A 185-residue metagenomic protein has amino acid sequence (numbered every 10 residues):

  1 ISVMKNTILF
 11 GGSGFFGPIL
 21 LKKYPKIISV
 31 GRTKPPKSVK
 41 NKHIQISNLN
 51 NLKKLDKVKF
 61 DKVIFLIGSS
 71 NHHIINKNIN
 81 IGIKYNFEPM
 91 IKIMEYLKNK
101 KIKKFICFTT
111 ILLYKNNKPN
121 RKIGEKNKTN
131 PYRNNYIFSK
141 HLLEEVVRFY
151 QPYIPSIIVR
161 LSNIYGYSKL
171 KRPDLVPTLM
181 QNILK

Functional and structural regions predicted by a protein language model:
K5-Y24: N-terminal Rossmann NAD(P)H-binding glycine-rich loop of SDR-like oxidoreductase domains
F10, V30, V63-I67, F105-I111 (+1 more regions): SDR active-site strand-loop-helix element
V30-P36, N48: N-terminal Rossmann-fold cofactor-binding loop
I46-Y85: NAD(P)H-binding glycine-rich loop region in Rossmannoid oxidoreductase-like domains and their noncatalytic homologs
H73-N80, N116-N120, K169-L170: Conserved catalytic-core motifs of eukaryotic protein kinase domains, centered on the activation segment
I91-N135: Conserved Rossmann-fold NAD(P)-dependent oxidoreductase catalytic core, especially the SDR/UDP-sugar
N135, S139-L142: Active-site helix of classical SDR
E145-K185: NAD(P)-dependent short-chain dehydrogenase/reductase
